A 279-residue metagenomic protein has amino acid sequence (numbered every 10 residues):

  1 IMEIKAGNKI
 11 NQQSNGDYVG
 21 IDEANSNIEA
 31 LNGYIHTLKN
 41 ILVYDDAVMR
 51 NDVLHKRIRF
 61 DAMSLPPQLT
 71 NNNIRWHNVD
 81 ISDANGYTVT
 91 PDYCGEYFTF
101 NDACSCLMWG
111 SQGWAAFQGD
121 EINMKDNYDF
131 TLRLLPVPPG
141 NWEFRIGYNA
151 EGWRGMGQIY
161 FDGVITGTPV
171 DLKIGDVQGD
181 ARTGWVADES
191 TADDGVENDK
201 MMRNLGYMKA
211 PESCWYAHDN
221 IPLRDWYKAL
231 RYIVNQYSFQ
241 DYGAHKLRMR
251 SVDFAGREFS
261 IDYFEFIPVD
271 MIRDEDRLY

Functional and structural regions predicted by a protein language model:
I1-E3, G7-N11, N25-S26, H36: Extended non-catalytic domains of envelope/secretory-pathway proteins
K5-N15, I41-Y279: Extracytoplasmic
N11-E29: Short acidic, Pro/Gly- and aromatic-enriched capping/linker segments at domain boundaries
D17-V19, Y34, V164: Well-ordered beta-strand scaffold positions
N27-Y44, F259: FKBP-type peptidyl-prolyl cis-trans isomerase
